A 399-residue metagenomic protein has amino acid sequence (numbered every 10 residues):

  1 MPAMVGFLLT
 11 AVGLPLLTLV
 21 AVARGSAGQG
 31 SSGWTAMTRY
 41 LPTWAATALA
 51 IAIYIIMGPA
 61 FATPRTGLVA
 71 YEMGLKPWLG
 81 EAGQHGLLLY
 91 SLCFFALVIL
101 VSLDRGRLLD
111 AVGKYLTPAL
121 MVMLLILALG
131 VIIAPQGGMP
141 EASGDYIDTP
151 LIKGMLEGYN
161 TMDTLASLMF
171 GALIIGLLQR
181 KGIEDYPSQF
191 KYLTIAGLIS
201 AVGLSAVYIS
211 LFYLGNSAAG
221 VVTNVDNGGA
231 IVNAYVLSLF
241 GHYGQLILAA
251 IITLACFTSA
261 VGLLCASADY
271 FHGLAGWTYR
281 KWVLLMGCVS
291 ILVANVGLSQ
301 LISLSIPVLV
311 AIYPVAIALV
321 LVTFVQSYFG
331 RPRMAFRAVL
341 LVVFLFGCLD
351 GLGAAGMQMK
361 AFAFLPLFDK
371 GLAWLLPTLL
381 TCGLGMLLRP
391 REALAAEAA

Functional and structural regions predicted by a protein language model:
L9, G13, L17, A119-V131 (+3 more regions): Selective recognition of specific alpha-helical transmembrane segments in multi-pass small-molecule
A27, F95-L116, R180-I183, L292-L304 (+1 more regions): Membrane-water interface regions at transmembrane-helix termini and the short interhelical loops of multi-pass membrane
S32-R39, V207-F257, G273, P307-L309: TM-loop-TM module centered on a large, flexible mid-protein loop between adjacent transmembrane helices in multi-pass
W44-G80, C256-H272: Hydrophobic transmembrane alpha-helices that form the core helical bundles of multi-pass secondary transporters
P59, M121-Y146, T164-L165, Y213-G215 (+3 more regions): Hydrophobic alpha-helical segments and their helix-loop junctions in multi-pass secondary transporters
V101-V131, I306-I317, A338-V343: Membrane-interface loop-to-helix entry segments
G130-G137, D145-L211, I247-C256, L341-G351 (+1 more regions): Hydrophobic, membrane-embedded alpha-helices of multi-pass small-molecule transporters
V320-G383, L394-A399: C-terminal membrane-solvent junction of multi-pass transporters and transport-like membrane proteins
